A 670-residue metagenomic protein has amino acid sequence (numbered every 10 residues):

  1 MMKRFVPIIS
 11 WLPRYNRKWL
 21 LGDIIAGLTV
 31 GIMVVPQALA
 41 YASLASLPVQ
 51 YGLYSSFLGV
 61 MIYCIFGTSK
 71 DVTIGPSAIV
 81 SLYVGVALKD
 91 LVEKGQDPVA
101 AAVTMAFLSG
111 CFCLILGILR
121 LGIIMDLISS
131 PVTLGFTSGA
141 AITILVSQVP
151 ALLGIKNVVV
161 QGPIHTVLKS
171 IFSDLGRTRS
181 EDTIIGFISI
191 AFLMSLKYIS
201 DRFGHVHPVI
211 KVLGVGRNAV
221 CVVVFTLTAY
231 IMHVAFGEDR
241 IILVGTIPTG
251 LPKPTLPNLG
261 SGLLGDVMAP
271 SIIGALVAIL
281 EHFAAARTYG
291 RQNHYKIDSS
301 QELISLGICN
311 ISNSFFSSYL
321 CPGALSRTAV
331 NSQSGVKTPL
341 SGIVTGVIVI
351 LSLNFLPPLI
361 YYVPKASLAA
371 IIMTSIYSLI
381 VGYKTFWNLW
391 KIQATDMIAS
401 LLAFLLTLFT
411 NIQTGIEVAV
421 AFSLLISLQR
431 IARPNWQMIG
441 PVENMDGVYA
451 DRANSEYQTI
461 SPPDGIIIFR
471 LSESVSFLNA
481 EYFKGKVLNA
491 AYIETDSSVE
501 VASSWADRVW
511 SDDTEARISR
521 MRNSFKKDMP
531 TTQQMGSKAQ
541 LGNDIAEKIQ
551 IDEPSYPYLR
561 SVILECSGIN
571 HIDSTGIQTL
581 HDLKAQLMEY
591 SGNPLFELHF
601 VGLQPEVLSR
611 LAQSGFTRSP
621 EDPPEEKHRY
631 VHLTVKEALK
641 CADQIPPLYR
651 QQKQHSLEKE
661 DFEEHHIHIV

Functional and structural regions predicted by a protein language model:
M1-E443, P463, G615-F616, P647-L648 (+1 more regions): Transmembrane helical cores of multi-pass ion-transport proteins
P48, D552, L559, P646-P647 (+1 more regions): Exposed acidic/Ser/Thr-rich ligand/metal-binding surfaces
T73, D126, G214, C221 (+6 more regions): Beta-strand cores of modular interaction/reader domains in eukaryotic scaffold and signaling proteins, especially PDZ
M232, A491, T495, A642-P646 (+1 more regions): Short, hydrophobic alpha-helical segments
L243-G245, Y457-S461, T617-E625: Short, conserved catalytic or adaptor-binding loops enriched in Gly and charged residues
S378-Q613: The feature marks cytosolic C-terminal regulatory regions of anion transporters and related permeases
R618-A642: Short acidic-hydrophobic, aromatic-tinged amphipathic segments that line or gate anion-handling sites
A642, L648-Y649, K653-I669: Extreme C-terminal disordered tails of eukaryotic proteins encode short linear targeting/docking signals used
